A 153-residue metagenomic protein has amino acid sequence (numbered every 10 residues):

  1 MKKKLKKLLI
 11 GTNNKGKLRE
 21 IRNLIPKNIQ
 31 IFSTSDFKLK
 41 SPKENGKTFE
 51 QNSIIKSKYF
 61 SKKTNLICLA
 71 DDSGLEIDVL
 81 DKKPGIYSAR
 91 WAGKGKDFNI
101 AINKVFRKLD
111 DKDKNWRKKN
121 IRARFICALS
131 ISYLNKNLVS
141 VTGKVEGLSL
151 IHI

Functional and structural regions predicted by a protein language model:
K2-G11, K15-I151: Anionic-ligand binding patches
